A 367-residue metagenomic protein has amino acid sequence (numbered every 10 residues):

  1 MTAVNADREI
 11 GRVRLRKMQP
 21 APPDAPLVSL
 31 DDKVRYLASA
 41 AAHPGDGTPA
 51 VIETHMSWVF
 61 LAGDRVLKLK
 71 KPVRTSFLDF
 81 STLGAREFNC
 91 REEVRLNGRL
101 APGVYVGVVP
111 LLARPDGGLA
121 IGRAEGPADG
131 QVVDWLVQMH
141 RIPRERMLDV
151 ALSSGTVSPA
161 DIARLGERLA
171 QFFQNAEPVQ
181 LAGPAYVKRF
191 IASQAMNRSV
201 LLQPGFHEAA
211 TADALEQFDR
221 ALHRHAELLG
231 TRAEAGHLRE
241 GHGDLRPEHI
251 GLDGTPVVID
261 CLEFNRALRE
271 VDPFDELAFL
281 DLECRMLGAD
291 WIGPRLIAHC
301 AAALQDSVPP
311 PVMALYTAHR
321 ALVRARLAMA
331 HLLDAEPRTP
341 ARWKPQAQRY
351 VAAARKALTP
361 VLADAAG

Functional and structural regions predicted by a protein language model:
T2-V4: Extreme N-terminal basic, low-complexity initiation segments that serve as generic localization/processing leaders
I10, M18-P20, L277, C284: Intrinsic disorder/low-complexity segments enriched in polar/small residues
V13-P44: Juxta-kinase regulatory segment immediately upstream of eukaryotic protein kinase catalytic domains
P23-L30, I191, L215, P340 (+1 more regions): Intrinsic-disorder-associated interaction segments
K33-H242, P247-V323: Conserved ATP-binding subdomain of kinase catalytic cores across diverse folds
R326-A366: ATP/Mg2+ or Mg2+-diphosphate-binding catalytic cores that bind nucleotide phosphates or diphosphates via glycine-rich
